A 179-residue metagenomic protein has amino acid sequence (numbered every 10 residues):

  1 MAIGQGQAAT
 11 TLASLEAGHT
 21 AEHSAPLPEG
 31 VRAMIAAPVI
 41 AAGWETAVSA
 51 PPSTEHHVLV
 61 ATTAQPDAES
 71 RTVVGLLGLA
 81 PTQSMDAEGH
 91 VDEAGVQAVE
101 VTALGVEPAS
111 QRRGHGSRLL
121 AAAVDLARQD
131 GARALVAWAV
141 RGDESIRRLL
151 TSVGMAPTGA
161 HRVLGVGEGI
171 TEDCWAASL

Functional and structural regions predicted by a protein language model:
A2-P108, L120-A121, L126, V163 (+1 more regions): Acetyl-CoA-dependent GNAT
A41, E144-R147: Short, surface-exposed alpha-helical segments at coil->helix boundaries
S84, V136-A139, T151-D173: Conserved catalytic-core motifs of GNAT/GCN5-like acyltransferases
E107-A109, R113, G142: Active-site acidic-Proline motif in GNAT/NAT acetyltransferases
G114, G131, G154: Short glycine-rich hinge loops at helix-strand junctions in the catalytic core of two-component histidine kinases
S117: Residues forming the Rossmann-fold NAD(P)(H) cofactor-binding site
A127-A139: Conserved GNAT acetyl-CoA-binding A-motif
